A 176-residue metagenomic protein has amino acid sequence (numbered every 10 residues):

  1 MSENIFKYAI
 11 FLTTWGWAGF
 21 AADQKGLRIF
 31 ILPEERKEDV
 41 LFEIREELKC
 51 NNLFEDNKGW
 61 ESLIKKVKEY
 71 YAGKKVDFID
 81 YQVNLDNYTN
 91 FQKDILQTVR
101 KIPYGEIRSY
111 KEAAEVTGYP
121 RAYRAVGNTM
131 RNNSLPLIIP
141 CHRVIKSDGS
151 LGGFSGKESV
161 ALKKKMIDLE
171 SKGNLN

Functional and structural regions predicted by a protein language model:
M1-Y119, L169-N176: Basic nucleic-acid-binding alpha-helical/helix-turn surface characteristic of O6-alkylguanine DNA
V99, V126-N132: Major-groove recognition helix of helix-turn-helix-like DNA-binding domains
Y119, Y123-V126: Helix-turn-helix DNA-binding helix
I138: Major-groove DNA-recognition helix of helix-turn-helix-type DNA-binding domains
C141: Short cysteine clusters
V144: Active-site His/Glu-centered metal-binding helix of metallohydrolases
S147-N176: …primarily DNA-binding HTH/wHTH and HhH modules…
